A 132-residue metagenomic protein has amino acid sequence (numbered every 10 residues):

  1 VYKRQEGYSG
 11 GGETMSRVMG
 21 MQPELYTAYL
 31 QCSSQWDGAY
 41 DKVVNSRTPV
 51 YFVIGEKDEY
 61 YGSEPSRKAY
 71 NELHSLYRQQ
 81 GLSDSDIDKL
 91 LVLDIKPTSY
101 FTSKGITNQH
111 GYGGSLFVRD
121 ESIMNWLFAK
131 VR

Functional and structural regions predicted by a protein language model:
V1-Y2: Short, small-residue-biased leader/transition segments that mark boundaries at the very start of proteins
E6, C32-S33, V53: Alpha/beta-hydrolase-fold catalytic nucleophile elbow
G7-G11: Gly/Ala-rich beta-loop-alpha elbow adjacent to hydrolase catalytic centers
G12-P23: Short glycine-enriched nucleophile-adjacent loop and the immediately C-terminal alpha-helix near the catalytic center
E24-W36: A conserved short beta-strand
V44-V50: Short, proline-enriched alpha-helix->beta-strand connector loops that line the catalytic pocket of alpha/beta-hydrolase
V53, E59, L76-R132: C-terminal catalytic histidine-bearing segment of alpha/beta-hydrolase fold enzymes
Y61-Q79: Short alpha-helix in the alpha/beta-hydrolase fold that links the catalytic acid
